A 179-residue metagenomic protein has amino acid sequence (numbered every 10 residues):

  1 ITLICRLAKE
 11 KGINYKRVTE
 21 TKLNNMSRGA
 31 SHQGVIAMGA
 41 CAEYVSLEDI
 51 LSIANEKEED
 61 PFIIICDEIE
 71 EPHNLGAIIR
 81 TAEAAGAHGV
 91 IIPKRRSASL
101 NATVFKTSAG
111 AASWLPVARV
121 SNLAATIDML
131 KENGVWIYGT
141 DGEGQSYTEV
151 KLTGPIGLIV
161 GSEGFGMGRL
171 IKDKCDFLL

Functional and structural regions predicted by a protein language model:
I1-E56: N-terminal positively charged helical leader segments and presequences
I1-N14, S52-E149: RNA substrate-binding interface of SAM-dependent RNA methyltransferases
N24, E43-V45, P72, A98 (+2 more regions): Glycine-rich nucleotide phosphate-binding loop and flanking beta-alpha elements of Rossmann-like dinucleotide-binding
M26-A40, S108-A111, P116, T153-G161: Short basic, glycine-rich beta-strand/loop surfaces that mediate nucleic-acid
G34, P61, E132-V135, P155-G157 (+1 more regions): Structural motif
Y138-L179: Active-site/ligand-binding-proximal alpha/beta "capping" segment
